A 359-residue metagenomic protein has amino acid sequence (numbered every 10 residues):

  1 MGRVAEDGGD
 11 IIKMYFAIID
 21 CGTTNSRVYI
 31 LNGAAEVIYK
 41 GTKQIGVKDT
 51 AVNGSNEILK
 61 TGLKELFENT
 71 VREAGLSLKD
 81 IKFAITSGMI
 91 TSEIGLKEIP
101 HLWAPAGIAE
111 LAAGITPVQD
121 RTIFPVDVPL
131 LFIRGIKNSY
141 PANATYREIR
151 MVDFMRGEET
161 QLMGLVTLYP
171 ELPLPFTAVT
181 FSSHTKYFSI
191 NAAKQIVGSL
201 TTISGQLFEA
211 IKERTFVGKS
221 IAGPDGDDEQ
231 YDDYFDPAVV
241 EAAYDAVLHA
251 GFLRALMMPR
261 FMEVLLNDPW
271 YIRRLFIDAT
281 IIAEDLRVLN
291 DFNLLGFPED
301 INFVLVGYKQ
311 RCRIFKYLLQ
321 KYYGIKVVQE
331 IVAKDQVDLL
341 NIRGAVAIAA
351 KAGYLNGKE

Functional and structural regions predicted by a protein language model:
F16-I58, V332: Short glycine-rich, Thr/Ser-proximal phosphate-binding strand/loop in the N-terminal lobe of ATP-dependent enzymes
I19-N25, M89, V179-H184, S204 (+1 more regions): A short acidic Gly-Thr/Ser loop motif
N25, F297-L318: Glycine-rich phosphate-binding loops at beta-strand->alpha-helix junctions
Y39-I81, T91-S92, E98, V337-L339: N-terminal phosphate-binding loop and adjacent alpha-helix
G46-S55, K137-D245: Glycine-rich phosphate-binding loop plus the immediately following alpha-helix
E73-V152, A192: Short beta-strand-loop/turn "lid" adjacent to the catalytic site in phosphate-handling enzymes
D245-V288: Adenine-nucleotide phosphate-binding core of ATP-dependent small-molecule kinases
T280, Y317, I331-E359: Glycine-rich phosphate-binding/hydrolytic loop that grips phosphoryl groups
